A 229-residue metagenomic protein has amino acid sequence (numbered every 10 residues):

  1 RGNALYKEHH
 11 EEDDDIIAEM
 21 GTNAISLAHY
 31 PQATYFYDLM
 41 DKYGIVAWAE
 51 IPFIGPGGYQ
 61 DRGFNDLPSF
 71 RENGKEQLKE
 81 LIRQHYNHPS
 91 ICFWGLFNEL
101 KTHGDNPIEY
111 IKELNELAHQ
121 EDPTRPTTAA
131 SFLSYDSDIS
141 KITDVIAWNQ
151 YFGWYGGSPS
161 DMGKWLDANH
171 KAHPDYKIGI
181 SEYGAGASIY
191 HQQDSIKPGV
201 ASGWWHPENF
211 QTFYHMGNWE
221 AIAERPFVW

Functional and structural regions predicted by a protein language model:
R1-K112, T127, I146, A172 (+2 more regions): Active-site-adjacent substrate/metal-binding segments within catalytic domains of carbohydrate-active enzymes
P31, I45-V46, E121-P123, I139-K141: Extended alpha-helical regions
P31, L100, L133, F152 (+1 more regions): Flexible, active-site-proximal loop/turn residues at the rims of small-molecule/cofactor binding pockets and catalytic
F64-R71, G104, L133, A201-N209: Hydrophobic alpha-helical scaffolding
S90-W94, E109-Q120, T127-T128, D136-T143 (+1 more regions): Substrate-binding clefts and catalytic carboxylate motifs of secreted carbohydrate-active enzymes
